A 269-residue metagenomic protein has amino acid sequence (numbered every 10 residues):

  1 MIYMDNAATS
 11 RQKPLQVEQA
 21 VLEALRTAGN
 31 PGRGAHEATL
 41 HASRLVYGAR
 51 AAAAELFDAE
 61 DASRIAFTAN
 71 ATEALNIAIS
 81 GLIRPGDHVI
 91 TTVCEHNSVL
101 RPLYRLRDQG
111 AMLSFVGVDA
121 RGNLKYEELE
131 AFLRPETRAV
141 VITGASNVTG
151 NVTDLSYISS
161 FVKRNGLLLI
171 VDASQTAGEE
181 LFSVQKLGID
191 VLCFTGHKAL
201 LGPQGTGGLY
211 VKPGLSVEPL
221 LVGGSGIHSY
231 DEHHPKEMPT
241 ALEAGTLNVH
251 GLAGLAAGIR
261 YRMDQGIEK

Functional and structural regions predicted by a protein language model:
M1-K269: Pyridoxal 5′-phosphate
